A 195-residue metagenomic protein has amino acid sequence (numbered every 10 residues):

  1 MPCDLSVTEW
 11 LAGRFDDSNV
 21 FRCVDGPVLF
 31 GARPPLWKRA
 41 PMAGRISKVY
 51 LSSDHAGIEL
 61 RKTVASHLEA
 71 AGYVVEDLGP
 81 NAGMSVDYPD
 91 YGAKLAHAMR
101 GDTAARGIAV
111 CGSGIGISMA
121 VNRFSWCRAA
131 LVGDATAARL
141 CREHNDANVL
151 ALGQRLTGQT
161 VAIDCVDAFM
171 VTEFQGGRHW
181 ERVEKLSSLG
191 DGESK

Functional and structural regions predicted by a protein language model:
Y50-E69: Glycine-rich phosphate/diphosphate-binding loop of Rossmann-like nucleotide-binding domains
S52, A56-G57, A135-K195: C-terminal binding/interaction regions
V74-S85: A short beta-strand-loop structural module common to alpha/beta enzyme folds
Y91-A109, S113: Short, structured active-site "lid" loops
R106-C127: Compact, glycine-rich, soluble single-domain proteins
